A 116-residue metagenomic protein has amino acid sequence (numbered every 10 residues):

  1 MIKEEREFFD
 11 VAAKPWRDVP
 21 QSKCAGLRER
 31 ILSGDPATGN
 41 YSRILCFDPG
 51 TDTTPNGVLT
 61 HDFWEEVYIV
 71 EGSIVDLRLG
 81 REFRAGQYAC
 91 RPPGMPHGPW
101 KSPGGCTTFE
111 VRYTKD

Functional and structural regions predicted by a protein language model:
M1-Y41: A short, N-terminal "cap"/entry segment at the start of jelly-roll beta-barrel domains of the cupin/DSBH fold
L27, P93-D116: Ligand-binding loop in jelly-roll beta-barrel domains
R30-H61, G80, P92-P96: Conserved short histidine dyad/triad with adjacent acidic residue
L45-F47, Y68-I74, T107-F109: Short, well-ordered beta-strand segments in beta-rich or mixed alpha/beta enzyme and ligand-binding folds
P55-L77: Glycine- and acidic-residue-biased ligand/ion/polar-headgroup-sensing regions
